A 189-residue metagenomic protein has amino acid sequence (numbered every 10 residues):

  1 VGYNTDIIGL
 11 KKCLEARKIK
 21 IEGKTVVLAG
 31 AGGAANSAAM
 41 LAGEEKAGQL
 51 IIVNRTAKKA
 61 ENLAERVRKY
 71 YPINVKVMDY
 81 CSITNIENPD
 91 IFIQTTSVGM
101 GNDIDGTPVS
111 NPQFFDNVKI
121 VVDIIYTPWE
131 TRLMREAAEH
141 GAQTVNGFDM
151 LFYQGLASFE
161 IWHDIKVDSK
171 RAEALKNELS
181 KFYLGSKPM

Functional and structural regions predicted by a protein language model:
V1-K24: Glycine/small-residue-rich loop that forms an oxyanion/phosphate-binding "nest" at active or ligand-binding sites
N4, G23-G43: Glycine-rich adenosine-cofactor-binding loop
G23, I120, I124-M189: Adenosine-phosphate binding glycine-rich loop
T25, G48-L50, N74, I120: Residues at the starts of beta-strands that form the adenosine-phosphate
L28-A29, I52, D123: Hydrophobic Val/Ile/Leu positions in short beta-strands of Rossmann-like dinucleotide-binding domains
E44-Q49, E139-Q143: Conserved S-adenosyl-L-methionine
E45-Y71: NAD(P)-binding Rossmann-fold cofactor-contacting core
I73-T144: Rossmann-like adenosine-cofactor binding region
